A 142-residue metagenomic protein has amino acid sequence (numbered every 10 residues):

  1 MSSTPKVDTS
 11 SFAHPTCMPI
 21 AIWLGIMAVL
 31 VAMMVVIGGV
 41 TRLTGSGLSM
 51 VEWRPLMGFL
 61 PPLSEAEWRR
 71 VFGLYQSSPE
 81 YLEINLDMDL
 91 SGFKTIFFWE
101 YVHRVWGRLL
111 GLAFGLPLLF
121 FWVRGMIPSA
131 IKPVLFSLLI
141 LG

Functional and structural regions predicted by a protein language model:
M1-T16: Short, Lys/Arg-rich, polar N-terminal cytosolic tail immediately upstream of the first transmembrane signal-anchor
A13-T16, N85-L90, I127-P128: Helix-boundary and loop/linker segments of multi-pass membrane transporters
I20-F59: N-terminal signal-anchor transmembrane alpha helix
I22, S129-L141: Membrane-interfacial loop-to-transmembrane alpha-helix junctions, especially the N-terminal start
L30, M34-I37, L110-A113, L141-G142: Membrane-embedded alpha-helical transmembrane segments of multi-pass integral membrane proteins
V51-L82: Long, glycine/tryptophan/cysteine-rich extracytoplasmic
L74-L112: Individual transmembrane alpha-helix segments
R108-G125: Membrane-interfacial alpha-helical segments at the cytosolic side of multi-pass membrane proteins
